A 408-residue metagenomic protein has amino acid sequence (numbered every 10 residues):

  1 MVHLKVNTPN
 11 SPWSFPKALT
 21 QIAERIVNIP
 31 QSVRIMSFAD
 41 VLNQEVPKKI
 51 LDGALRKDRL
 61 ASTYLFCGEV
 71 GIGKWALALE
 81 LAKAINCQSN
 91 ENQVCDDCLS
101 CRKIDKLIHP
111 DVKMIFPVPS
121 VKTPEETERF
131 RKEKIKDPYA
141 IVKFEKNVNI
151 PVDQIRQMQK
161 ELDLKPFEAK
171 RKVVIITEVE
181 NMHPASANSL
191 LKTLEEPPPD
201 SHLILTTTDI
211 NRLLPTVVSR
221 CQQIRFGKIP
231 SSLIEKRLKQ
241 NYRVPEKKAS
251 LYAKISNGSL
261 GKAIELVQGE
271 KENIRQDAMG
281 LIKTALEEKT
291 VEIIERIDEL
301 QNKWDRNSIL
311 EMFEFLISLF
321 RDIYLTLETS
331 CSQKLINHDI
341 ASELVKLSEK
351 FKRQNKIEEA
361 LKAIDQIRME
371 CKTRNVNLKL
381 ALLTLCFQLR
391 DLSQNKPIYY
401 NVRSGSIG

Functional and structural regions predicted by a protein language model:
V2, V6, A18, A23-V27 (+1 more regions): Acidic, Ala/Val/Gly-enriched low-complexity intrinsically disordered segments
N28, S32-A185: Clamp-loader machinery-focused feature within the broader ASCE/P-loop NTPase space
M36-A84, E91-N92, L99, K103 (+3 more regions): Charged, glycine-rich active-site and insertion segments that engage polyanionic ligands
D163, N188-P199: Conserved catalytic/switch belt of AAA+ P-loop NTPases
A169-V173, P198-I204: Loop/turn-to-beta-strand initiation segments
N181, E196, R212: Residues immediately C-terminal
